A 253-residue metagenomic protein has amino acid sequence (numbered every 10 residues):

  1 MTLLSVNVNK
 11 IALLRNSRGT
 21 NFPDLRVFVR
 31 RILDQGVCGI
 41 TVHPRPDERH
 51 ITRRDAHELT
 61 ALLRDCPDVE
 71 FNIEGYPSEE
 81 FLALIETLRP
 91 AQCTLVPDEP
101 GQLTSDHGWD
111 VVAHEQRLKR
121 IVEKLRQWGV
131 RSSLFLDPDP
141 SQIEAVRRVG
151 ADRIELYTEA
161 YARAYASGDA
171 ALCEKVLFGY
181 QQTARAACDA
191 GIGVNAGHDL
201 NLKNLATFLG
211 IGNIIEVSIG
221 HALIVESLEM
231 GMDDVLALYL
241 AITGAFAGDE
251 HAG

Functional and structural regions predicted by a protein language model:
M1-P77, E86-P90, R148, K175: Conserved N-terminal beta1-alpha1 strand-loop-helix module at the mouth
T2-V8, I40-V42, F71-I73, C93-L95 (+4 more regions): Hydrophobic faces of well-ordered beta-strands that scaffold small-molecule active sites in alpha/beta enzyme cores
N16, C38-L59, P97-W109, T158-A170 (+1 more regions): Glycine-rich, proline-tolerant flexible connector loops at the mouths of alpha/beta enzymes
G36-C38, L63-D65, T87-C93, Q127 (+2 more regions): Glycine-enriched alpha-helix->loop->beta-strand junction motifs that scaffold or abut catalytic
R49-E79, A113-S133, L172-A196, L202 (+1 more regions): Alpha-helix-loop-beta-strand connector modules within alpha/beta enzyme cores
S78-L88, D139-V149, A196, L200-I214: Catalytic cores of alpha/beta
P100, R131-A186: Histidine/lysine/aspartate-rich catalytic loop segments that bind and position anionic ligands
A166-C173, E226-D249: C-terminal helical cap(s) of enzyme catalytic domains, especially alpha/beta-barrels
